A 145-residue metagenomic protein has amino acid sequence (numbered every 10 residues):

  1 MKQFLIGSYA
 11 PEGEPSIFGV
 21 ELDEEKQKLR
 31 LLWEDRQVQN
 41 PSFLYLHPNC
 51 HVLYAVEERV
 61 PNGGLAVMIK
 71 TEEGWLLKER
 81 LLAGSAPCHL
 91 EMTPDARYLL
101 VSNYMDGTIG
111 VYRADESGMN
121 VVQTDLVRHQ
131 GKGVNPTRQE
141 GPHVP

Functional and structural regions predicted by a protein language model:
M1-P11, F18-L22: An edge-strand/N-cap motif at the start of beta-rich repeat modules
A10-G13, R59-N62, M105-T108: Short glycine/acidic-enriched loop and turn motifs that connect beta-strands
S16-F18, G64-A66, T108-G110: A short loop-to-beta-strand structural motif that recurs across blades of beta-propeller domains
V20-Q27, V67-E73, Y112-V122: Short loop/turn segments immediately following beta-strands, especially the blade-tip and inter-blade linker loops
L46-C50, P94-A96: Residue-level detector of Asp-centered blade-edge/turn motifs that repeat once per structural unit in beta-propeller
W75-P145: Asp-box/WD-like beta-propeller blade repeats and closely related beta-sheet repeat scaffolds
